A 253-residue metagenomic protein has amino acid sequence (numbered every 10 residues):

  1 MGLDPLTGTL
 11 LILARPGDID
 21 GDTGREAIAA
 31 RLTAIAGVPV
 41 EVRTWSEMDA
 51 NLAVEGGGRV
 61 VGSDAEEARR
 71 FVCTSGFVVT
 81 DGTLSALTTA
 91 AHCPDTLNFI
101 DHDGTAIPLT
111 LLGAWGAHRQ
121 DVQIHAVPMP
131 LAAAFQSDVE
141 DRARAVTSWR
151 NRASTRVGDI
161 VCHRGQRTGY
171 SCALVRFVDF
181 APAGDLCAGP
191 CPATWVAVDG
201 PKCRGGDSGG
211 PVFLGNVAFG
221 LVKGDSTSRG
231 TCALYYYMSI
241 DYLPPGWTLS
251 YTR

Functional and structural regions predicted by a protein language model:
M1-R25: Short glycine/threonine-rich beta-strand-turn micro-motifs
L10-L13, L87-T89, D121-V127, A193-G200: A generic structural motif
T23-A36: Short amphipathic alpha-helices in soluble, non-transmembrane regions that often serve as interface/regulatory elements
I35-A53: Soluble, acidic/polar mature domains that operate outside membranes
D49-F71: Short, low-order "capping/linker" segments at domain edges
E66-G184, F213-G215, K223, L249: Serine endopeptidase catalytic core focused on the charge-relay Asp
C93-T96, L186-G206: Short solvent-exposed strand/turn elements
P201-L221: Catalytic nucleophile loop of clan PA
